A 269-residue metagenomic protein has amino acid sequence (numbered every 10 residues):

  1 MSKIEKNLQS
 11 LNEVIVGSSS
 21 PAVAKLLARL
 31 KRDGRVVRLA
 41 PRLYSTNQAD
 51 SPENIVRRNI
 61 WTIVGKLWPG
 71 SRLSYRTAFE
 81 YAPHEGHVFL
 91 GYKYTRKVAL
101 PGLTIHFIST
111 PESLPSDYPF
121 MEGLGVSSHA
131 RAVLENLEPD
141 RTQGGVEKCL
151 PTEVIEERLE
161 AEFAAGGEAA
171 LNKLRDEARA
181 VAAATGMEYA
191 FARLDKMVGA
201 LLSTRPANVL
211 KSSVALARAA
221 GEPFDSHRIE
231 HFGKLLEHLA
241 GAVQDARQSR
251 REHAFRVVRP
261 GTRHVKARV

Functional and structural regions predicted by a protein language model:
I4, Q9-N12, G17-S20, L30 (+1 more regions): Hydrophobic alpha-helical interaction segments
L27-L43, K66-V98: Short helix-loop-helix/strand-helix junction enriched in hydrophobic and basic residues
L43-S51: N-terminal interaction modules that seed assembly of large macromolecular complexes
P52-G70: Short, structured active-site "lid" loops
T62-K66, R76-Y81, S128-R141: Short, hydrophobic/amphipathic alpha-helical patches that form generic packing surfaces within helical domains
E85-L90, L103-H106, V146-R158: Hydrophobic beta-strand segments of well-ordered beta-sheets in folded domains
A99-S116: Active-site regions of enzymes building and remodeling cell-envelope glycoconjugates
